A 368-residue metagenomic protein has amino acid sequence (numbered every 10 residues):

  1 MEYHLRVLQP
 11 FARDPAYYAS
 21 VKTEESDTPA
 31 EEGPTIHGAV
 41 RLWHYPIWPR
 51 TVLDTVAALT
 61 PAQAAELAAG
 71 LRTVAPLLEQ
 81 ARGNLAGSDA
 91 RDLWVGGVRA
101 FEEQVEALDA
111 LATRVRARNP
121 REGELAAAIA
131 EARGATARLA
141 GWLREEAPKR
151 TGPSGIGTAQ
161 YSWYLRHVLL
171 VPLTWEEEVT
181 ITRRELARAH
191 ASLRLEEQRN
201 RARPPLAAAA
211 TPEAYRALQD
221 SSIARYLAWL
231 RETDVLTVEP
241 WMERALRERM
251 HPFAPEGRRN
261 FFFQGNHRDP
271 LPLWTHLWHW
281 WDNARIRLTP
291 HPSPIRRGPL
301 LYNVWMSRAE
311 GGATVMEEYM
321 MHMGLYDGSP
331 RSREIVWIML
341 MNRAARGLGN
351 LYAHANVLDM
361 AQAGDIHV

Functional and structural regions predicted by a protein language model:
M1-V368: N-terminal maturation segment of proteins
